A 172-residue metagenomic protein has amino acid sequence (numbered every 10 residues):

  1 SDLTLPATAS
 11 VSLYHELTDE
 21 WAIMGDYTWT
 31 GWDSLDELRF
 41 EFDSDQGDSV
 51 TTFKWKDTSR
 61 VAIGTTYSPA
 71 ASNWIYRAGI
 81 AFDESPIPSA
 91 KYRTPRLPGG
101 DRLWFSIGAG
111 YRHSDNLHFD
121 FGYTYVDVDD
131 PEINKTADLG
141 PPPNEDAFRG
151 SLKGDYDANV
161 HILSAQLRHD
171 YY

Functional and structural regions predicted by a protein language model:
S1-Y172: Outer-membrane beta-barrel porins/channels
